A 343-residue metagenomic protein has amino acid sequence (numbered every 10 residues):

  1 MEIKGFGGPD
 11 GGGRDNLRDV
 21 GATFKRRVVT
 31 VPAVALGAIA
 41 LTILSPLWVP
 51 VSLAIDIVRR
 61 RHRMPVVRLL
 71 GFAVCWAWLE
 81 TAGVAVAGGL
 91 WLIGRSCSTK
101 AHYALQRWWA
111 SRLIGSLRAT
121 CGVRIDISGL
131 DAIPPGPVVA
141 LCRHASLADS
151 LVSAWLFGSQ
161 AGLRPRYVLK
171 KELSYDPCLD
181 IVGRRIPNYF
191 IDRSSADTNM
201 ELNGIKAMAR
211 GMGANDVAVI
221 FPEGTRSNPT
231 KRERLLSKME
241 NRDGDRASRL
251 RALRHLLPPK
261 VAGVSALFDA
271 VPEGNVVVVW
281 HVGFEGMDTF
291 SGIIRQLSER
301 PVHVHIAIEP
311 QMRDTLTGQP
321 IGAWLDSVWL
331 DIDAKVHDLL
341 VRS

Functional and structural regions predicted by a protein language model:
G5-V138, V152: Membrane-anchoring hydrophobic helices of lipid-metabolizing enzymes
R61-V66, G162-L163, R234: Membrane-helix interface segments
A87-W109, A119, P134, V138-D197: Catalytic core of membrane glycerolipid acyltransferases/transacylases, capturing the structured, soluble-facing
V123, L163-P165, G274: A structural micro-motif
I127, Y167, I306-I308: Generic preference for hydrophobic
K171-N188, G213-Q319: A cross-family acyltransferase "interaction/gating" segment
T198-R210: A Trp-anchored, charged/polar loop motif used as the substrate-binding/catalytic surface of acyl/ester-handling
T315-S343: Accessory terminal regions of nucleic-acid processing enzymes
